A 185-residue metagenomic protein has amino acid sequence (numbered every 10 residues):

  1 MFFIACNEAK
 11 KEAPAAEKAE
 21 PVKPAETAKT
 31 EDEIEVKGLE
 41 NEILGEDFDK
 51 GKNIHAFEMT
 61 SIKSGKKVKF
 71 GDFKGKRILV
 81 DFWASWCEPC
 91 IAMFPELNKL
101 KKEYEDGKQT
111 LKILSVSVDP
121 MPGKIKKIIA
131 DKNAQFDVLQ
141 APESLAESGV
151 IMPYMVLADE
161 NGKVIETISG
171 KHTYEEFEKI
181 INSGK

Functional and structural regions predicted by a protein language model:
F2-A5: C-terminal motif of bacterial Sec signal peptides marking the signal peptidase cleavage site
K10-A56: N-proximal helix/coil linker or "cap" segments that precede and/or mark the start of modular domains
D49, A56-I78, E103: A short beta-strand-turn-helix
K74, F82-K99: Conserved redox-active cysteine motifs that mediate thiol-disulfide chemistry, especially di-cysteine Cys-X(1-2)-Cys
L79-V80, I113, M155: Hydrophobic beta-strand anchors of alpha/beta hydrolase catalytic cores
E88, P120-G123, H172-E175: Short alpha-helical
A92-K132, L139-E147: Structural microenvironment flanking redox-active thiols in thiol-disulfide oxidoreductases
K126-Q135, Q140-G184: Thiol/disulfide oxidoreductase modules built on the thioredoxin-like
